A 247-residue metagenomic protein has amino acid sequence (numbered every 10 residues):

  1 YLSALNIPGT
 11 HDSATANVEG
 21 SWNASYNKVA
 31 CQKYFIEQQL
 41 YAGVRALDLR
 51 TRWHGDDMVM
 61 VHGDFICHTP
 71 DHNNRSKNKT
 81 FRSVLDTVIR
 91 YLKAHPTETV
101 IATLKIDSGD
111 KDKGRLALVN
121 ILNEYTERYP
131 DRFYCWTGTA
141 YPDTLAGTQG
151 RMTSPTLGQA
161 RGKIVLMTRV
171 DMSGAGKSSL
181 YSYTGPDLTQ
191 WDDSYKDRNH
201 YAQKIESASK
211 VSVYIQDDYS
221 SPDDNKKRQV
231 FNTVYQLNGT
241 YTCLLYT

Functional and structural regions predicted by a protein language model:
Y1-A46, W53-A94, T99, T233-Q236 (+1 more regions): Long, acidic (Asp/Glu-rich), low-complexity accessory segments flanking structured domains
H11-S13, A46, T51-G55, I106-K111 (+1 more regions): Solvent-exposed loop/turn segments at secondary-structure junctions within structured extracellular/periplasmic domains
R50, A102, L166: Conserved, mostly hydrophobic/aromatic
T69-R75, W136-R151: Surface-exposed intrinsically disordered loops and tails
N78-V88, G114-Y125, K227-V230: Well-ordered, non-membrane alpha-helical segments in soluble/globular domains
T99-I106: Acidic beta-strand-to-loop metal/phosphate-binding motif
N123-G138: Acidic, His- and aromatic-enriched active-site or binding-groove loops in soluble protein domains that engage sugars
V165-L245: C-terminal active-site rim and adjoining tail of enzyme catalytic domains
